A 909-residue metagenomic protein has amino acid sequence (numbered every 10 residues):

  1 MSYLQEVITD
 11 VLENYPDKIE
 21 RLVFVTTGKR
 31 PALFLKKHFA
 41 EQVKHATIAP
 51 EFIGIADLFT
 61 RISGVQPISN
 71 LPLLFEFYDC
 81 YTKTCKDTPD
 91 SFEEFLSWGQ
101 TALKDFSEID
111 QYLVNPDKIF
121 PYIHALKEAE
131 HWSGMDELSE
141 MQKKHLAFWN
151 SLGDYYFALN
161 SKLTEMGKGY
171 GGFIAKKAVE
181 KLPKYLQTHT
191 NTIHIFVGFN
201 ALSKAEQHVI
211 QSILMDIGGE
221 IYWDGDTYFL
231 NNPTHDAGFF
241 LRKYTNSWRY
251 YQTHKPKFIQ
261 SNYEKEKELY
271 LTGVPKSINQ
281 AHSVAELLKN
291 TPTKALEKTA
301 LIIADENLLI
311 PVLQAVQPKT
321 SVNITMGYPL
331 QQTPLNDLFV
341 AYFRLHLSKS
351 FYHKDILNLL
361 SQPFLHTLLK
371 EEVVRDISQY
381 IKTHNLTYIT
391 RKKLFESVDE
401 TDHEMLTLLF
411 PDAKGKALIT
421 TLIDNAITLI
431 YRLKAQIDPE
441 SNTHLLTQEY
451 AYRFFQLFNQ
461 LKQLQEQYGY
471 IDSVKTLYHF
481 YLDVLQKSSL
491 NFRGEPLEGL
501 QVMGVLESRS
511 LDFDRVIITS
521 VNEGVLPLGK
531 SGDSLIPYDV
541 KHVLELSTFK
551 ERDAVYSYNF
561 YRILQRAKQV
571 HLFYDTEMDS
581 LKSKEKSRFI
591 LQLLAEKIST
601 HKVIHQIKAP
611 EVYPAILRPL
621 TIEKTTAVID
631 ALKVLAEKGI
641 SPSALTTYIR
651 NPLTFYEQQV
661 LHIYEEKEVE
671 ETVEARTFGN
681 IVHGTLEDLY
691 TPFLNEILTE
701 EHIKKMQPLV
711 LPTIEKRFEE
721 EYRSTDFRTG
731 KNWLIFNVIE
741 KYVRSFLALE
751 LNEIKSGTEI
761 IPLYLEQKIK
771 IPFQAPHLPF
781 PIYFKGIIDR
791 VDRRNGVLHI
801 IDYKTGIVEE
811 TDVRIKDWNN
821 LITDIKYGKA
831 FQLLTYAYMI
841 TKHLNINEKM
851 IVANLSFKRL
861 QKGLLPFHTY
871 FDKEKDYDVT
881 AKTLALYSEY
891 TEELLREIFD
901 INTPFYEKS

Functional and structural regions predicted by a protein language model:
M1-E51, I55-D57, Q187-S348, L511-D512 (+2 more regions): Conserved motor-region signature of P-loop NTPase helicases/translocases
K29-H189, K204, I381: Basic/charged alpha-beta structural segments of nucleotide/phosphate-handling enzymes
G54, I193-L202, A300, D305 (+5 more regions): Conserved helicase core region in the C-terminal RecA-like lobe
K83-N115, N191, Q314-V322, K354-R453 (+4 more regions): Accessory helical subdomains and C-terminal extensions of nucleic-acid helicases that mediate DNA/RNA engagement
K127-E128, W132-F239, G273, D514-R515 (+3 more regions): Conserved helicase NTPase motor core
E140-K162, T190, V197, I217 (+4 more regions): Accessory C-terminal helicase-associated subdomains
D337, S350, K354-N358, N522-G639 (+2 more regions): Accessory/regulatory regions of helicases
D438, I517, S580, P619-S909: RecB-family 4Fe-4S metal-dependent nuclease core
